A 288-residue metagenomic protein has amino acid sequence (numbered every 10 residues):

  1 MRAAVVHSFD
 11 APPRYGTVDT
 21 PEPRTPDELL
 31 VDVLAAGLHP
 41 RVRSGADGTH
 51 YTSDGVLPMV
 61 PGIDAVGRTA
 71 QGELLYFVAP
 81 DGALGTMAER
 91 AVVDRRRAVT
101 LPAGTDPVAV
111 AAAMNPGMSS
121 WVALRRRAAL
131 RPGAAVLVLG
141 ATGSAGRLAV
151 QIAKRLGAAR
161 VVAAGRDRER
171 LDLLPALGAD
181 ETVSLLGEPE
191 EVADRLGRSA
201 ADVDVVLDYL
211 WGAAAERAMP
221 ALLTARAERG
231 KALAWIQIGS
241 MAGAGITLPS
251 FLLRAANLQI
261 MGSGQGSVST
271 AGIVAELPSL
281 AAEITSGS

Functional and structural regions predicted by a protein language model:
D19-H39, T49-G85: Glycine-rich beta-strand-centered segment in the early N-terminal region that forms part of a ligand/cofactor-binding
I63-V66, L74-T142: NAD(P)H dinucleotide-binding glycine-rich loop of Rossmann-like/cofactor-binding domains, especially the beta1-alpha1
Y76, D204-L207: N-terminal Rossmann-like NAD(P) cofactor-binding module of classical short-chain dehydrogenase/reductase
T86-M87, G165-L173, G245-S250: Short, glycine/polar-rich helix-capping loops at beta-to-alpha or helix-loop-helix junctions that flank or form
A88, G133, A179, D202-V203 (+1 more regions): Local beta-strand N-terminus motif with an aromatic residue
A113-G187: Mid-domain Rossmann-like dinucleotide-binding core that forms the NAD(H)/NADP(H) cofactor-binding site
P189-A201: Short amphipathic alpha-helix with an adjacent loop that forms part of the alpha/beta core around
A213-G287: Glycine-rich phosphate-binding loop and adjacent beta-alpha segment of Rossmann(oid) nucleotide-cofactor-binding
